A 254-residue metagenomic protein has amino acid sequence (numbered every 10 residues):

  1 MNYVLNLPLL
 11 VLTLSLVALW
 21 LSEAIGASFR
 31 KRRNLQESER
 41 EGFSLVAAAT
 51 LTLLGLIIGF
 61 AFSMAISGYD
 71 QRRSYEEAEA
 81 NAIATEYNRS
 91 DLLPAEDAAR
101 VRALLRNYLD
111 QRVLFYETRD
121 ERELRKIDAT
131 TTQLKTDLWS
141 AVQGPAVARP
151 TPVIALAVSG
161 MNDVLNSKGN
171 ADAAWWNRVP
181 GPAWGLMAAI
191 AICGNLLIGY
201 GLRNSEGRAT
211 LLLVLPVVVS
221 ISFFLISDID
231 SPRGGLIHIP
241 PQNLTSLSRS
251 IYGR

Functional and structural regions predicted by a protein language model:
N2-R33, A173-R254: Alpha-helical transmembrane anchor segments
G26-N34, L54-F62: Short alpha-helical hairpin
Q36-L51: Loop-to-helix transition at the N-terminal end of transmembrane alpha-helices
T50-A61, V214-S222: Hydrophobic membrane-insertion alpha-helices, especially the h-region of bacterial N-terminal signal peptides
I57-E77, D230: Transmembrane signal-anchor/signal-peptide helices with a preference for the extracytoplasmic
E76-L93, P240-R254: Short extracytoplasmic/periplasmic juxtamembrane "stem" segments immediately C-terminal to an N-terminal membrane anchor
E86-W175: Structured inter-helical modules in multipass membrane proteins
